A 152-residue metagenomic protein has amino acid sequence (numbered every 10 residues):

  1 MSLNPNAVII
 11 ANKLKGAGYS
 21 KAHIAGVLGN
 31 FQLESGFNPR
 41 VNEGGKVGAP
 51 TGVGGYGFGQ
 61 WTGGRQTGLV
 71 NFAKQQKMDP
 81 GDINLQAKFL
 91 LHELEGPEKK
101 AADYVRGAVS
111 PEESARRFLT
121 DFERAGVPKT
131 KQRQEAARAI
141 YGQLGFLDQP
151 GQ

Functional and structural regions predicted by a protein language model:
M1-L28, P128-Q152: Extracellular cell-wall/glycan-interacting regions and their flexible linkers
S2-I9, G16, S35-S110: Peptidoglycan-targeting cell-wall enzymes and recognition modules
Y19, Q32-G36, E95, E123 (+1 more regions): Hydrophobic/aromatic-lined pockets within catalytic cores
K21-N38, L119: Short, functionally critical alpha-helical segments immediately adjacent to catalytic or ligand/cofactor-binding
H23-V27, G57, Q86, S114: Residue-level detector of well-ordered alpha-helical segments, enriched for hydrophobic/aromatic packing positions
F31, R40, K88, L147-P150: Low-complexity, intrinsically disordered/propeptide-like segments
Q86-L144: A charged, amphipathic interaction segment
